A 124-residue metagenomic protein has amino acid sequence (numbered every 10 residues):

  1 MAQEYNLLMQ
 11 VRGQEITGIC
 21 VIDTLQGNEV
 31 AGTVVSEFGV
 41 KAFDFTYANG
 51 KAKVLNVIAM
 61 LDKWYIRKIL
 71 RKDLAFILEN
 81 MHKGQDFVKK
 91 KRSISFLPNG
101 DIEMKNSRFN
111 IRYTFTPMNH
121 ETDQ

Functional and structural regions predicted by a protein language model:
M1-R12: A short, Trp-centered hydrophobic/proline-enriched beta-strand micro-motif
N6-L8, V40, D44, K51-Q124: Mature, soluble, non-transmembrane domains
G13, E37-F38: Solvent-exposed loop/turn segments connecting transmembrane beta-strands in outer-membrane beta-barrel proteins
G18-D23, F43-F45: Hydrophobic/aromatic beta-strand elements that line small-molecule binding cavities or substrate pockets in beta-rich
Q26-N28: Glycine/acidic-rich beta-strand-loop module
